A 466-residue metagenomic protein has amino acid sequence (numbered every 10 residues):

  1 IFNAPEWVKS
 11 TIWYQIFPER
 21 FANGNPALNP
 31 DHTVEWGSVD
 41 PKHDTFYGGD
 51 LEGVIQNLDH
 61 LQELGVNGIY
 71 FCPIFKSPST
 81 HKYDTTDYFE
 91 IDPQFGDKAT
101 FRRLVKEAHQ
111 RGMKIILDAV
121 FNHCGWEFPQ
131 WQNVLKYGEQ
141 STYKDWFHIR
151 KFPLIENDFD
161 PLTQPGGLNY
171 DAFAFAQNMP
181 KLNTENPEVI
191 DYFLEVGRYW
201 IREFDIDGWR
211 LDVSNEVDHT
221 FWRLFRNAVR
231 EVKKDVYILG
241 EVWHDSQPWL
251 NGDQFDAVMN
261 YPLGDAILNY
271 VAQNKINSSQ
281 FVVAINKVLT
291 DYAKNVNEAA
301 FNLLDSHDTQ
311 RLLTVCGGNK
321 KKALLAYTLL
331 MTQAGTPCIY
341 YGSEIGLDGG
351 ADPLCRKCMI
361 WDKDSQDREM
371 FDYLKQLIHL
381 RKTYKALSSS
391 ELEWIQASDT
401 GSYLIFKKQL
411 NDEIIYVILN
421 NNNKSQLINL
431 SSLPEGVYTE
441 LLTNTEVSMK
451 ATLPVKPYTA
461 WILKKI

Functional and structural regions predicted by a protein language model:
I1-W13, F17, A22-N23, P30-D31 (+7 more regions): Carbohydrate-interacting/catalytic domains
I12-Y14, I69-F71, I115-L117, W209 (+4 more regions): Hydrophobic faces of well-ordered beta-strands that scaffold small-molecule active sites in alpha/beta enzyme cores
I16, L61, F71, Y88 (+10 more regions): Conserved, mostly hydrophobic/aromatic
F17-N67, I74-R198, R202-E203, F225-E231 (+1 more regions): Substrate-binding/active-site clefts of carbohydrate-active enzymes
E19-A22, F75-S77, F121-N122, D207 (+7 more regions): Short, solvent-exposed loop/turn segments at secondary-structure junctions
V105-M113, H123, F128, Q132-G138 (+9 more regions): Active-site-proximal helices and loops of the catalytic beta/alpha 8
H123, Y192-H219, N302-S306: Active-site groove signature of glycoside hydrolases
K294-G318: Active-site clefts of carbohydrate-active enzymes
